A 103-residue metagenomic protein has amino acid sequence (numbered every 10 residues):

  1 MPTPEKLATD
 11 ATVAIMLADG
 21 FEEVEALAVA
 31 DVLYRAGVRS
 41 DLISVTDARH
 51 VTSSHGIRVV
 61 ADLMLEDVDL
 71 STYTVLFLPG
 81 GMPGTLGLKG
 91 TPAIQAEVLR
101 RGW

Functional and structural regions predicted by a protein language model:
M1-W103: Extended, subdomain-level signal for the structured scaffold at the beginning of enzyme domains
